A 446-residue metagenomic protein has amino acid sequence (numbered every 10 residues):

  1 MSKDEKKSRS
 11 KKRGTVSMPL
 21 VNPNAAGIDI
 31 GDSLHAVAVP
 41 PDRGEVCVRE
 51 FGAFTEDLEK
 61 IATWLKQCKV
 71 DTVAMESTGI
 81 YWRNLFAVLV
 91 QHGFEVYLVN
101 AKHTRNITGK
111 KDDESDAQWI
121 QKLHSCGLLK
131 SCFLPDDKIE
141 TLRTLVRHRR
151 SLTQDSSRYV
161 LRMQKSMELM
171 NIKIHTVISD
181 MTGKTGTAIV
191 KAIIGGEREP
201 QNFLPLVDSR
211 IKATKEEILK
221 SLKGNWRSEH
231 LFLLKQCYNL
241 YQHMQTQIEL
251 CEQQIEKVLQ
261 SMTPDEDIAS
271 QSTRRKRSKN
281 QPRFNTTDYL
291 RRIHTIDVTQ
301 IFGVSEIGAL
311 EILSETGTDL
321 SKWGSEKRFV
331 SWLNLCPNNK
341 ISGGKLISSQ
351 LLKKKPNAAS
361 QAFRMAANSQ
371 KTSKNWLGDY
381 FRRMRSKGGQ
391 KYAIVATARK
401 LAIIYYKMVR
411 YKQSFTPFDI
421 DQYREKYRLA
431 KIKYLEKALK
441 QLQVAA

Functional and structural regions predicted by a protein language model:
M1-A446: A detector of single, family-specific signature residues that are central to catalytic or substrate-handling motifs
